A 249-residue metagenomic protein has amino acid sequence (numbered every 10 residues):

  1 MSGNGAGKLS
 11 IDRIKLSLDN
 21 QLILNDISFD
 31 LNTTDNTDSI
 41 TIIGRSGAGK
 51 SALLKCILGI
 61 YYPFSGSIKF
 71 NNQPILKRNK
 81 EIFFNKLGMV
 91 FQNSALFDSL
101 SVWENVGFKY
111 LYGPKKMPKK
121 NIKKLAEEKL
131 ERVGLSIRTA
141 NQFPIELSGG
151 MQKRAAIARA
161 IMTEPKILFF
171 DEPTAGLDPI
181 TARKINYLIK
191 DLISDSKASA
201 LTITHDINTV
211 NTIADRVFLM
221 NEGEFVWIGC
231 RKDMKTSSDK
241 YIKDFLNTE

Functional and structural regions predicted by a protein language model:
L58: Helix-to-loop junction immediately C-terminal to a conserved catalytic motif
G66-P74, F83: Conserved ABC transporter NBD signature motif
K119-R138: Conserved ABC ATPase "signature" region
F143-L147, M151: Conserved ABC ATPase signature
E164: Conserved catalytic motifs of ABC-family nucleotide-binding domains
L168-D171: Catalytic Walker B motif of ABC-type/P-loop ATPase nucleotide-binding domains
T204-H205: H-loop/switch region of ABC-family ATPase nucleotide-binding domains
